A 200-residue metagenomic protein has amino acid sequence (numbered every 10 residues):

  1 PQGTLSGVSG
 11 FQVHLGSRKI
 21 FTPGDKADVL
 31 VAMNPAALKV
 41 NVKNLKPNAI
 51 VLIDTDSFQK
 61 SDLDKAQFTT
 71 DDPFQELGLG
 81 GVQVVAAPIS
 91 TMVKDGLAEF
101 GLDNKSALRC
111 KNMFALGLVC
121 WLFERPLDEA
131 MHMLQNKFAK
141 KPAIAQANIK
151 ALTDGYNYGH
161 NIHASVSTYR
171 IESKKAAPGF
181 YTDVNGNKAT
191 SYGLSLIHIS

Functional and structural regions predicted by a protein language model:
P1-L196: Active-site cofactor/cluster-binding pocket
